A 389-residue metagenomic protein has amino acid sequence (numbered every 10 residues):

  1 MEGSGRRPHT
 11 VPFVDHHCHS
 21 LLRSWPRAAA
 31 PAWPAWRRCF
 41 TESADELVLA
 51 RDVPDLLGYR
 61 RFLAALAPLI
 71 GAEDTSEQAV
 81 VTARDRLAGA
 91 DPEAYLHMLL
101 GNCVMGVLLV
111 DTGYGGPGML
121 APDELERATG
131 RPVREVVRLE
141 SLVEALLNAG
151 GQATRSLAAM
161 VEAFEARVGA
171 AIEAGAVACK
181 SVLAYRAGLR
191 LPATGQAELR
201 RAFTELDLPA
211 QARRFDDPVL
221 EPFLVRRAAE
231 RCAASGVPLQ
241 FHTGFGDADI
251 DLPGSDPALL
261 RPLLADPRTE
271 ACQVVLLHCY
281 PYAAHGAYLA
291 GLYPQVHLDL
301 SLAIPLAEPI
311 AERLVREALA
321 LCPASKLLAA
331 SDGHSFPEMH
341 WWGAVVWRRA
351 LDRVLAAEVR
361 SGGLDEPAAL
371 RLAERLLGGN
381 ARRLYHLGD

Functional and structural regions predicted by a protein language model:
M1-H16, L22-S24, A28-L69, V81-L87 (+2 more regions): Mid-to-C-terminal alpha-helical segments outside catalytic/metal-binding sites
H17, L108, C179, H242 (+3 more regions): Divalent metal-coordination and catalytic microenvironments
L21-W25, G116-L120, E144-A145, R186-R190 (+2 more regions): Short catalytic/ligand-binding loop motif for oxyanion handling, primarily in non-cytosolic enzymes, centered on
P31-T129, E135, V161-G175: Alpha-helical scaffold segments that flank or form the walls of functional sites
Y114, S141, L183-A187, F245-D247 (+3 more regions): Active-site-proximal loop/turn and secondary-structure-junction residues that shape catalytic pockets, frequently
V137-E162: A gly/proline- and charged-residue-enriched helix-loop-helix capping module
R155-K180, G188-V296, I310-L328, V346: Histidine/acidic residue-rich metal-binding segments in metalloenzymes
P262, E270-D389: H/E-rich (His + Asp/Glu) clusters that bind or coordinate divalent metals
